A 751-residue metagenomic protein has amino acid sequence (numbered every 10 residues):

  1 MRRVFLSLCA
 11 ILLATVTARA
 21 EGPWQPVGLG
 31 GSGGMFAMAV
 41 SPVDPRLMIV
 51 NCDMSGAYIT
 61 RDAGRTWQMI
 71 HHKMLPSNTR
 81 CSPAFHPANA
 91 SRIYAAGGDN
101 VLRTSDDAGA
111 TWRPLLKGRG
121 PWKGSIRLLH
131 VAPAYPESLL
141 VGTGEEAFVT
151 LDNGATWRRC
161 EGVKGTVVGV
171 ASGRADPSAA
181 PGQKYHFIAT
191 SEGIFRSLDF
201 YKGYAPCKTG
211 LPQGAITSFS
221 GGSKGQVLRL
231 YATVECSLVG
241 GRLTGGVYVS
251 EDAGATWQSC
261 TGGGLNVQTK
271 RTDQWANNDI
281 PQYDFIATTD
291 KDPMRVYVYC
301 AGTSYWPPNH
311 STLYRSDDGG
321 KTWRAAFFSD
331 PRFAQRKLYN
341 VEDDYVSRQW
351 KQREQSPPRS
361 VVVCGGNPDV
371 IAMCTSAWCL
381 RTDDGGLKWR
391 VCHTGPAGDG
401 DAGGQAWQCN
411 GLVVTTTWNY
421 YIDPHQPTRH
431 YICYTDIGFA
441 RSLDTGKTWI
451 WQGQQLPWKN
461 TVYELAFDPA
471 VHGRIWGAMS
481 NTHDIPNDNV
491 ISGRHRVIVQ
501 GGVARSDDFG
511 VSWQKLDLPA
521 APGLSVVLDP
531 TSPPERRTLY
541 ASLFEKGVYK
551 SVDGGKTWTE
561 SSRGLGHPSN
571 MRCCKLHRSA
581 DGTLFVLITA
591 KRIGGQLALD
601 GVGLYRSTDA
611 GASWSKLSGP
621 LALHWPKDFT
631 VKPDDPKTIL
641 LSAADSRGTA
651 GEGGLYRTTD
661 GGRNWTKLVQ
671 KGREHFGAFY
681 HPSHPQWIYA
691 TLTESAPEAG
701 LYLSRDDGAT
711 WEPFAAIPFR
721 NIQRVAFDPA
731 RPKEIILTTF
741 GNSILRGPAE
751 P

Functional and structural regions predicted by a protein language model:
F5-L8, A20-P751: Extracellular glycan-interacting surfaces
S7-T15: Bacterial N-terminal signal peptides
